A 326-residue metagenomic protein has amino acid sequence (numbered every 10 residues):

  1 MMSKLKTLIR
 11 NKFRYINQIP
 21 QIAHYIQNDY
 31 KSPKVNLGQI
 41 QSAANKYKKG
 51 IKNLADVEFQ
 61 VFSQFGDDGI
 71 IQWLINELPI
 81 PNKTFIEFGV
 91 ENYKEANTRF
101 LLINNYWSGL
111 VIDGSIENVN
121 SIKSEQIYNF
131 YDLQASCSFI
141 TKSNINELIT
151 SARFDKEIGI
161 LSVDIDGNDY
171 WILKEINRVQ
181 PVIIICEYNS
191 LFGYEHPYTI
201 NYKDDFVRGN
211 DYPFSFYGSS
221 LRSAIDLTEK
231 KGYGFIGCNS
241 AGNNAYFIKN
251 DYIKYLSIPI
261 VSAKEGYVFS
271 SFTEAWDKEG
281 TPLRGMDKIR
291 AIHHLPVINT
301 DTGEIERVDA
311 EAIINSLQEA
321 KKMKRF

Functional and structural regions predicted by a protein language model:
T7-A43: N-terminal auxiliary segments of SAM/dcSAM-dependent transferases
N28-P79, K83-I86, K94, L148-I149 (+1 more regions): Rossmann-like AdoMet/SAM-dependent catalytic core
A55-V163, S190-G193, W276-T281, G285-K288: SAM cofactor-binding core of SAM-dependent methyltransferases, primarily the Rossmann-like beta-alpha-beta module
N104-N105, V179-Q180, K231: Short, structured coil segments at secondary-structure junctions
I127-F130, A152, V179, Y202-D204 (+1 more regions): Short, hinge-like loop/turn segments at secondary-structure boundaries
I160, I183-I185, N244-I248: Conserved hydrophobic/aromatic beta-strand scaffold that supports enzyme active sites
G167-Q180: A short, conserved alpha-helix within the catalytic core of class I
P181-F192: Conserved beta-strand signature within the Rossmann-like core of class I S-adenosyl-L-methionine
